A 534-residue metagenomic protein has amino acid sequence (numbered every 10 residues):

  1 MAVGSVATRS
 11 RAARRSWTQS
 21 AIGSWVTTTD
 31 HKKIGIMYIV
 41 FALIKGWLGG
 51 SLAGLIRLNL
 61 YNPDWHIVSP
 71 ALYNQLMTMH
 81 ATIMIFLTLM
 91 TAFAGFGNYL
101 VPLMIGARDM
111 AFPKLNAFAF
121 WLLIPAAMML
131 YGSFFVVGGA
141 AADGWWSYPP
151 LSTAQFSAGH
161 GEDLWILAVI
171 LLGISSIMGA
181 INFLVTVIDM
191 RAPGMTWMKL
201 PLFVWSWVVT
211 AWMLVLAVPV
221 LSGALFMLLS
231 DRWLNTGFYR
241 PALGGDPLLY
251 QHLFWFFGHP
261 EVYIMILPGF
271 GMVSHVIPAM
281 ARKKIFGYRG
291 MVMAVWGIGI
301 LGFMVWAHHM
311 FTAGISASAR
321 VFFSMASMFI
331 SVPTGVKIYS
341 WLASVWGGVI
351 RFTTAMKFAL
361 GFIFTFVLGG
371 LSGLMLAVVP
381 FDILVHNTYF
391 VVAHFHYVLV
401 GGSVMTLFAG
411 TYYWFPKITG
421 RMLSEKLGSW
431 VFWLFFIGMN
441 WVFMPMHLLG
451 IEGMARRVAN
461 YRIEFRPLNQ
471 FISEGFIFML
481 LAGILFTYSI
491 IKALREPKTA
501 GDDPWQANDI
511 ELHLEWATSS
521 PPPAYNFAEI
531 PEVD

Functional and structural regions predicted by a protein language model:
A2-D534: Membrane-embedded and interfacial regions of multi-pass energy-transducing membrane proteins
